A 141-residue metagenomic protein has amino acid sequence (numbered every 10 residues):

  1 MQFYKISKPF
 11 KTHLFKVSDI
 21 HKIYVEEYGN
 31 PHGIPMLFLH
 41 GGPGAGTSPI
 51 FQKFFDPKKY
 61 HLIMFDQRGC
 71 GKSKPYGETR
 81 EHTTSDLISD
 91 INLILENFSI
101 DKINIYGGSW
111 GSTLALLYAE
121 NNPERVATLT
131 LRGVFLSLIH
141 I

Functional and structural regions predicted by a protein language model:
M1-L14: An N-terminal hydrophobic leader/cap segment in hydrolases
V17-P75: Conserved HGGG/HGGXW glycine-rich cap/lid loop of the alpha/beta-hydrolase fold
P75-L87: Catalytic nucleophile-loop/oxyanion-hole region of alpha/beta-hydrolase and closely related hydrolase-like folds
D86-I103: Conserved acidic catalytic loop of the alpha/beta-hydrolase fold
I105-G107, R132: Short beta-strand immediately N-terminal to the catalytic nucleophile in serine-hydrolase-like folds
S112-P123: Short glycine-enriched nucleophile-adjacent loop and the immediately C-terminal alpha-helix near the catalytic center
E124-V134: A conserved short beta-strand
I139-I141: Conserved small/polar residues in nucleotide/adenosyl-binding loops
